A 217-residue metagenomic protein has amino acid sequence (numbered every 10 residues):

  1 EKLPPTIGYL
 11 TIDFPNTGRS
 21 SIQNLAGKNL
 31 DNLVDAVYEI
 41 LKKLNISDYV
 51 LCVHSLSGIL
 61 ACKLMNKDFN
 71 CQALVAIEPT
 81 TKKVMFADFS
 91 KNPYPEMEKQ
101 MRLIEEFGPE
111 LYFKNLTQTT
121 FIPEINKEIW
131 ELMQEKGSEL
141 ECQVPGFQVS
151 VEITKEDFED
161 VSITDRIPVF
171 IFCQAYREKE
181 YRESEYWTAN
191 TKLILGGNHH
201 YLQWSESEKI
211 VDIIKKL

Functional and structural regions predicted by a protein language model:
E1-L10: Short amphipathic alpha-helix adjacent to the substrate-entry channel of hydrolases
T11-V50: Active-site loop/oxyanion-hole signature of alpha/beta-hydrolase fold enzymes
F14-N16, P79, Q174: Active-site loop/turn elements of alpha/beta-hydrolase fold enzymes, especially the short glycine-/histidine-rich
T17-S20, K82, Y201: Active-site loop signature of alpha/beta-hydrolase-fold enzymes
C52-S57, A61: Gly/Ala-rich beta-loop-alpha elbow adjacent to hydrolase catalytic centers
L74-F107: Flexible "cap/lid" loop of the alpha/beta hydrolase fold
I122-G197: Conserved serine/cysteine hydrolase catalytic core
N198-S207: Catalytic histidine-centered segment of alpha/beta-hydrolase-like enzymes
